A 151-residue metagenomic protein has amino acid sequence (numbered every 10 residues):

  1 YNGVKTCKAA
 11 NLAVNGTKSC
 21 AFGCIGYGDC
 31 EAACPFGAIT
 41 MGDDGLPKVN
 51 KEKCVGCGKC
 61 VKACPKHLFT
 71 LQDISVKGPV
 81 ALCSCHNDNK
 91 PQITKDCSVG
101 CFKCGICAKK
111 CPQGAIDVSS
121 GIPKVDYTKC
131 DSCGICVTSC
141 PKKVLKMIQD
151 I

Functional and structural regions predicted by a protein language model:
Y1-K110, G114, V137-S139, K143-I151: Ferredoxin-type iron-sulfur electron-transfer modules and their immediate structural context
A115-I122: Cys/His-clustered metal-coordination modules, chiefly Zn-binding fingers
G134: Terminal recognition/anchoring or ligand-binding modules at protein termini
